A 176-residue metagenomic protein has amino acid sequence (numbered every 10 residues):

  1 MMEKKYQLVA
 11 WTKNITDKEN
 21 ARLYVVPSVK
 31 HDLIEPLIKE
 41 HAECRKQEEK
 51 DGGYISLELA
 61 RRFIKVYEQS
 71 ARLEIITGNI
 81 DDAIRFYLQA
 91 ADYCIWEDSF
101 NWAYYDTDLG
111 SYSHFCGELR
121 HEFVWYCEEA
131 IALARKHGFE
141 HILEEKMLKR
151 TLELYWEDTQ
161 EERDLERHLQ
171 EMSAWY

Functional and structural regions predicted by a protein language model:
M1-R62, S70, T159, R163 (+1 more regions): N-terminal alpha-helical interaction modules that lie
A42, K46, R72, A91-D92 (+1 more regions): Amphipathic alpha-helical segments of tetratricopeptide repeats
R62, Q69, Q89, D108 (+2 more regions): "A position-specific structural signal for the A-helix of alpha-solenoid helical repeats
Y67, E74, C94, S113-H114 (+2 more regions): Residue at a conserved register position within TPR or TPR-like alpha-solenoid repeats
T77, E97, C116-G117, H137: Structural motif corresponding to the intra-repeat A-B loop/turn of tetratricopeptide repeats
A91-D92, L119-G138, L169-S173: TPR/TPR-like (Sel1-like) alpha-helical repeat modules
